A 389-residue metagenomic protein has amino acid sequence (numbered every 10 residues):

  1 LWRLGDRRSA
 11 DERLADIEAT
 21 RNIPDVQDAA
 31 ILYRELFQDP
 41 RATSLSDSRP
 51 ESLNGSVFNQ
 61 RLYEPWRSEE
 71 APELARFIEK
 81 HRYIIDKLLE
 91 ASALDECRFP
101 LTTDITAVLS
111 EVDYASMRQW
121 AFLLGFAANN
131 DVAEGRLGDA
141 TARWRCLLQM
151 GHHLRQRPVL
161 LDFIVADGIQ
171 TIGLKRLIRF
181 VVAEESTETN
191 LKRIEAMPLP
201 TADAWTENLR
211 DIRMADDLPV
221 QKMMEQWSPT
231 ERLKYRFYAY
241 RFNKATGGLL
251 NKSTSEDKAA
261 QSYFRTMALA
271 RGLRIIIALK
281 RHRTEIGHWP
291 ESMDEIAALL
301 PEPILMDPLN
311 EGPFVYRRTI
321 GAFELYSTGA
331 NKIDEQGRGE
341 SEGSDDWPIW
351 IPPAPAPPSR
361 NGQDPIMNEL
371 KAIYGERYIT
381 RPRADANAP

Functional and structural regions predicted by a protein language model:
L1-P389: Short acidic linear motifs
